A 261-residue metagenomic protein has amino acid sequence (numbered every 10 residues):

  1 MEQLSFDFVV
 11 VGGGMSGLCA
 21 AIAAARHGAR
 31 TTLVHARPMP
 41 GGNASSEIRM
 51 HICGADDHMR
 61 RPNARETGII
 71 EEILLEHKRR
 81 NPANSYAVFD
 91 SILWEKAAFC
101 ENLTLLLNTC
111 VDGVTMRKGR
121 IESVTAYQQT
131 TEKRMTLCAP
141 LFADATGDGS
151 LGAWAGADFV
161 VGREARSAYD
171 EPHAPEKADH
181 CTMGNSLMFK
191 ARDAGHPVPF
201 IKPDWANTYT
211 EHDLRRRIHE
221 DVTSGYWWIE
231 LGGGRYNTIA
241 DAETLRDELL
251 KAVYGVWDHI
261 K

Functional and structural regions predicted by a protein language model:
E2-S16: Beta1/beta-strand and adjacent pyrophosphate-binding region of the FAD-binding site in flavoprotein oxidoreductases
L4-F8, H27-R30, C100-T104, R120 (+3 more regions): Loop/turn elements at helix/coil->beta-strand transitions in domains of secreted/extracellular proteins
V11-G14, V34-R37, Y127, A145-G147 (+1 more regions): Active-site-proximal beta-strand/loop segments in catalytic clefts of secreted hydrolases
M15, A83-V88, E243-D247: Soluble non-cytosolic domains of exported or imported proteins
M15-S16, P38-P40, D112-G113, G149-S150 (+1 more regions): Solvent-exposed loop/turn segments at secondary-structure junctions within structured extracellular/periplasmic domains
C19, A23-A24, L151: Hydrophobic/aromatic ligand-binding patch that stacks against planar heteroaromatic rings of cofactors or nucleotides
A23, A29-R30, H35-R120, V160 (+1 more regions): Conserved N-terminal/central alpha/beta ligand/cofactor-binding core
N43, N108, R120, T130-L141 (+1 more regions): Flavin (FAD/FMN)-binding glycine-rich loop and adjacent Rossmann-like elements that form
